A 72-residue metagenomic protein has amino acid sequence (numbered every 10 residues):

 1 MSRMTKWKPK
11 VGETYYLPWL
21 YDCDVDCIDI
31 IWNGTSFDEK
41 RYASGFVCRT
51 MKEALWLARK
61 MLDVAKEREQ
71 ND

Functional and structural regions predicted by a protein language model:
M1-V11: Negatively charged, low-complexity tracts enriched in Asp/Glu with abundant Ser/Thr
T5, P18-Y21, W56-A58, D63: Compositionally biased amphipathic helical and low-complexity segments enriched in hydrophobic
K10-A43: Short aromatic-glycine-(Arg/Gly/Cys) micro-motifs in beta-strand/loop hairpins
F37-E67: A short, charged, amphipathic alpha-helix used as a generic interaction element across diverse proteins
E69-D72: Short acidic DE-rich linear segments
